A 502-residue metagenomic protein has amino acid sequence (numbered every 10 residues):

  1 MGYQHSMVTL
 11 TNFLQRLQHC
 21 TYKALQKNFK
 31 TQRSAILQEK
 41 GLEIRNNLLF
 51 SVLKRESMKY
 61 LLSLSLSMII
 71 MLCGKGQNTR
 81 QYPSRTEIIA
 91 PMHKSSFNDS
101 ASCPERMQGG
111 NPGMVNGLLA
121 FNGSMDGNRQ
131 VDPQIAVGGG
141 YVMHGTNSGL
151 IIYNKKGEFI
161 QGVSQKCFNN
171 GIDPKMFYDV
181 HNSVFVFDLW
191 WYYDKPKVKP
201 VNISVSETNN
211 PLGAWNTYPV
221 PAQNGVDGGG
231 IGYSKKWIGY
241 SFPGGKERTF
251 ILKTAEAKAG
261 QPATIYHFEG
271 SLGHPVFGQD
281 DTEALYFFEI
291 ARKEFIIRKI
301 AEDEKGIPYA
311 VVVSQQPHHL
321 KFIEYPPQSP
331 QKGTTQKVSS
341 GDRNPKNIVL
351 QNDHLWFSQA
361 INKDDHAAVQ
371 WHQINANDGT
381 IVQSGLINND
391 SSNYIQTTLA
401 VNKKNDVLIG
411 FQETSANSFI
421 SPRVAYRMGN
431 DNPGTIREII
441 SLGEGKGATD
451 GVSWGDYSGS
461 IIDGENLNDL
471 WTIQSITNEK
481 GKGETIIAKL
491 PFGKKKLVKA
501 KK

Functional and structural regions predicted by a protein language model:
H5, R16-H19, R33: Cationic, low-complexity basic patches in intrinsically disordered or flexible, solvent-exposed regions
T11-F13: Short, strongly patterned local motifs
Y22-A24, T31-S34, G41-I44, L48-T79: Bacterial Sec-dependent N-terminal signal peptides
N78-K502: C-terminal PAP-associated
